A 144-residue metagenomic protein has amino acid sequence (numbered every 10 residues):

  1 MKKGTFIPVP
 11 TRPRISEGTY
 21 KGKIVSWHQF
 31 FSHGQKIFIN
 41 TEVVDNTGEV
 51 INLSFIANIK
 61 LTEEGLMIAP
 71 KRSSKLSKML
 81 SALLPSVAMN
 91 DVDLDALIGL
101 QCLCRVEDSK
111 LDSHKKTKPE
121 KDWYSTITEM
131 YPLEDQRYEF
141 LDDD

Functional and structural regions predicted by a protein language model:
M1-D144: Short beta-rich binding modules
